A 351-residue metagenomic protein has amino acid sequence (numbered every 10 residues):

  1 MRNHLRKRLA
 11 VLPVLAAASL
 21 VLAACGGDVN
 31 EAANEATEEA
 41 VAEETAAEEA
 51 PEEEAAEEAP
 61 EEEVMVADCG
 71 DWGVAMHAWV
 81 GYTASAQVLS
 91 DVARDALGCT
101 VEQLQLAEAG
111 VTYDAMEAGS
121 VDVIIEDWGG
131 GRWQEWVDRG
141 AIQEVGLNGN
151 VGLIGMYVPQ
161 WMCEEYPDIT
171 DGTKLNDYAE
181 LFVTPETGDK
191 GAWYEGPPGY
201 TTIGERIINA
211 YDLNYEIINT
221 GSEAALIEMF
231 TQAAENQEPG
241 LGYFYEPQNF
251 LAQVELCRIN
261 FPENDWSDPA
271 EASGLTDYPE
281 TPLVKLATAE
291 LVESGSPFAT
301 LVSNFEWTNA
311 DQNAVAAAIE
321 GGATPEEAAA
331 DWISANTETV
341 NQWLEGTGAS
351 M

Functional and structural regions predicted by a protein language model:
S19-A24: C-terminal motif of bacterial Sec signal peptides marking the signal peptidase cleavage site
C25-E35, A47: Bacterial lipoprotein signal-peptidase II cleavage site
E48, A56-E61, V80-C99, I208: Short, polar/charged alpha-helical segment
E63-G81, C99-Q105, K190-W193, V302: Short, well-ordered beta-strand elements
G81, Y200-E216, T220-Q237, P297 (+1 more regions): An extracytoplasmic/periplasmic, membrane-proximal ligand-sensing/linker region
Y113-A115, V121-I125, Y194-D268: Ligand-binding pocket segment of bilobal, Venus flytrap-like solute-binding proteins
I142-W193: A conserved helix-loop-strand patch within extracytoplasmic ligand-binding domains of the periplasmic binding
I154-E165, G274, E280-S294, A317-A318: A bilobed periplasmic-binding-protein/Venus flytrap-type ligand-binding module shared by bacterial periplasmic
